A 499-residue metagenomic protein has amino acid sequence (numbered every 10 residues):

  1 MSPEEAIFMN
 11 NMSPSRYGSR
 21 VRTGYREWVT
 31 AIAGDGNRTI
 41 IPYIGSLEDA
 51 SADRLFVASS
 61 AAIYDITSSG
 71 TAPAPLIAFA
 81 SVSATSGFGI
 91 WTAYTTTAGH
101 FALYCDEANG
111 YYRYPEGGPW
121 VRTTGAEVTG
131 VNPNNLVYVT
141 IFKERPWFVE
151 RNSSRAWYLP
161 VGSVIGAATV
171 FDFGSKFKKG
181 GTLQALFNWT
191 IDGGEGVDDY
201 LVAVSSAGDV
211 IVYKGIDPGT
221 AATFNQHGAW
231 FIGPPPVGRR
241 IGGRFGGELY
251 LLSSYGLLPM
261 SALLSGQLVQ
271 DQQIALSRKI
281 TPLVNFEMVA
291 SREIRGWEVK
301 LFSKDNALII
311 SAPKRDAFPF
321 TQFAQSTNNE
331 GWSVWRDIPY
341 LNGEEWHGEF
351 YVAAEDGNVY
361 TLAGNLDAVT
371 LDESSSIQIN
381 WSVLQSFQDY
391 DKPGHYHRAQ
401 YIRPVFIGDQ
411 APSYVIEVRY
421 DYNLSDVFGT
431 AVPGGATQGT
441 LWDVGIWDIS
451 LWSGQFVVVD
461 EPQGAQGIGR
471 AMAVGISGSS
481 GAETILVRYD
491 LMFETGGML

Functional and structural regions predicted by a protein language model:
M1-P73, S83-H100, I232-E248, S254-L499: Beta-sheet repeat architectures centered on beta-propellers
Y25-I40, P75-G89, W120-E144, V149-R295 (+1 more regions): Beta-propeller and closely related beta-pinwheel folds
S60, E107-A108, R151, S254: Short strand-coil-strand connectors
T92-A126, W147-F148: Hydrophobic or amphipathic alpha-helical targeting/insertion segments
Y112, A156, Y360: Glycine/Thr-rich phosphate-binding loops of Rossmann-like dinucleotide-binding domains
